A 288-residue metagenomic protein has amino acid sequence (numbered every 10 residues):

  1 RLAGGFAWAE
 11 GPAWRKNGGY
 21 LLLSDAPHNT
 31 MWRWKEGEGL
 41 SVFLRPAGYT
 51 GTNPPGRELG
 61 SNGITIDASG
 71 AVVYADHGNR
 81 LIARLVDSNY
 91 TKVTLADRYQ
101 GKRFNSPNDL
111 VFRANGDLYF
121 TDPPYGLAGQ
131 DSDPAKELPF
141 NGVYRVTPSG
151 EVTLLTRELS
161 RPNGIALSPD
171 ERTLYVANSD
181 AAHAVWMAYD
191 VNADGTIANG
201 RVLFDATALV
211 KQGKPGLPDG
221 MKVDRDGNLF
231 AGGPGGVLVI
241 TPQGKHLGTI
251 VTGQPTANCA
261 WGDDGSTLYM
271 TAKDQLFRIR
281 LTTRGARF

Functional and structural regions predicted by a protein language model:
R1-F288: Sequence-structural signature of mature extracellular/luminal beta-sheet repeat domains, prominently beta-propellers
